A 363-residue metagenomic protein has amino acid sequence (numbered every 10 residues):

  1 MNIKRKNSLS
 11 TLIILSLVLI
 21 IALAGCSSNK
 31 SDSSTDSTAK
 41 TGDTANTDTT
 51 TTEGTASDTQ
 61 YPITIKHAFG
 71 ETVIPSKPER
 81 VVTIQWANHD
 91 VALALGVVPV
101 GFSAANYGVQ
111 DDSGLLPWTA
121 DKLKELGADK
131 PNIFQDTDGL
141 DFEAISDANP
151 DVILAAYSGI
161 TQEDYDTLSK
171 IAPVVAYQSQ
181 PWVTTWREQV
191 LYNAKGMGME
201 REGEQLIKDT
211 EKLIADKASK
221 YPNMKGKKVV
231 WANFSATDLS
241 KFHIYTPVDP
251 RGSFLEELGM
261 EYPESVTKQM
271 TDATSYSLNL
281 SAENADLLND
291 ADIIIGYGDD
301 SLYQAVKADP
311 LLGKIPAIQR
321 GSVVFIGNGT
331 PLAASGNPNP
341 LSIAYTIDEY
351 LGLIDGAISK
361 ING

Functional and structural regions predicted by a protein language model:
N2-I13: Bacterial N-terminal signal peptides that target proteins for export
I13-A22: Bacterial N-terminal signal peptides
L23-T59: Bacterial lipoprotein signal-peptidase II cleavage site
E71, E163-L239, G336-G363: Extracytoplasmic substrate-binding proteins
H89-A144: A short, structured surface patch at a secondary-structure boundary
F142-I145, N149-A155, P173, A285 (+1 more regions): Proline-aspartate-enriched helix->loop->beta-strand connector
K195, L288-G363: Structured C-terminal subdomain patch of bacterial secreted/periplasmic proteins
K241-Y276: Alpha-helical, coiled-coil/dimerization segments enriched in small aliphatic residues
